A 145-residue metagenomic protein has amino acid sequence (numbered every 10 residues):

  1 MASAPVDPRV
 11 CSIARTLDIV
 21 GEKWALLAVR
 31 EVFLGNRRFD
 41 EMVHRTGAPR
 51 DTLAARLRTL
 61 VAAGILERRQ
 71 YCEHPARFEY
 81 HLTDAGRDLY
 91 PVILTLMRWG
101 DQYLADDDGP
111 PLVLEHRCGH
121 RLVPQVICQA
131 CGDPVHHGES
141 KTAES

Functional and structural regions predicted by a protein language model:
M1-P8: N-terminal intrinsically disordered/low-complexity leader segments
C11-T52: N-terminal helix-turn-helix DNA-binding core of bacterial DNA-binding proteins
G21, C72-T95: Basic, amphipathic "hinge/linker" alpha-helix immediately C-terminal to the N-terminal HTH DNA-binding motif
L26, A63, V92-Y103: Alpha-helical linker/hinge and terminal dimerization helices associated with HTH transcriptional regulators
V29, R37-M42, L57, L89 (+2 more regions): Extended, folded domain segments that form the structural surfaces/walls around functional sites
F39-Y71, P75: Canonical helix-turn-helix DNA-binding module
R45, E79-H81, V113: Short aromatic/hydrophobic contact patches that present stacked aromatics for nucleic-acid/ligand binding
D101-S145: C-terminal regulatory/oligomerization modules of transcriptional regulators
